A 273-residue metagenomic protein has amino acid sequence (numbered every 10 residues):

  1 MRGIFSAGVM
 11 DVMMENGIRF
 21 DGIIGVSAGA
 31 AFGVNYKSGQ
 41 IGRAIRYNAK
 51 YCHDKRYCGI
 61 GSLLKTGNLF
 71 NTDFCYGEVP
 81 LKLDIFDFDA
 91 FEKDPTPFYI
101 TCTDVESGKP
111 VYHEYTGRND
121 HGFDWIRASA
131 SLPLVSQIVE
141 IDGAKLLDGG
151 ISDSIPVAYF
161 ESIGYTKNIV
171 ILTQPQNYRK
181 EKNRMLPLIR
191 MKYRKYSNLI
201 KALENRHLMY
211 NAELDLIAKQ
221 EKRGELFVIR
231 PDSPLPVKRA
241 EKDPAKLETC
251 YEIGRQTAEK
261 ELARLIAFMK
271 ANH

Functional and structural regions predicted by a protein language model:
M1-V26, V34-H273: Patatin-like phospholipase
